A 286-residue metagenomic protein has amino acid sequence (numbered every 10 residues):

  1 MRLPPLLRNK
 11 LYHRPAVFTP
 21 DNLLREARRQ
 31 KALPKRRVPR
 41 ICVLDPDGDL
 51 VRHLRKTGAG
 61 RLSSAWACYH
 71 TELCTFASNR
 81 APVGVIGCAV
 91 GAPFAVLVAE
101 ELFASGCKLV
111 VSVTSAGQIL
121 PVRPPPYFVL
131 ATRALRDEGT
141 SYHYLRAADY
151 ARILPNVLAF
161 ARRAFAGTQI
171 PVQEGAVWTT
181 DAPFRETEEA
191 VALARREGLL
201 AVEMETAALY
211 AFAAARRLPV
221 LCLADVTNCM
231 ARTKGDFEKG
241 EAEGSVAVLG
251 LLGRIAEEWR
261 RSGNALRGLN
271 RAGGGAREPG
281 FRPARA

Functional and structural regions predicted by a protein language model:
M1-V111, G117-A286: Accessory terminal and edge-of-domain segments that mediate assembly/interaction and cofactor placement around
